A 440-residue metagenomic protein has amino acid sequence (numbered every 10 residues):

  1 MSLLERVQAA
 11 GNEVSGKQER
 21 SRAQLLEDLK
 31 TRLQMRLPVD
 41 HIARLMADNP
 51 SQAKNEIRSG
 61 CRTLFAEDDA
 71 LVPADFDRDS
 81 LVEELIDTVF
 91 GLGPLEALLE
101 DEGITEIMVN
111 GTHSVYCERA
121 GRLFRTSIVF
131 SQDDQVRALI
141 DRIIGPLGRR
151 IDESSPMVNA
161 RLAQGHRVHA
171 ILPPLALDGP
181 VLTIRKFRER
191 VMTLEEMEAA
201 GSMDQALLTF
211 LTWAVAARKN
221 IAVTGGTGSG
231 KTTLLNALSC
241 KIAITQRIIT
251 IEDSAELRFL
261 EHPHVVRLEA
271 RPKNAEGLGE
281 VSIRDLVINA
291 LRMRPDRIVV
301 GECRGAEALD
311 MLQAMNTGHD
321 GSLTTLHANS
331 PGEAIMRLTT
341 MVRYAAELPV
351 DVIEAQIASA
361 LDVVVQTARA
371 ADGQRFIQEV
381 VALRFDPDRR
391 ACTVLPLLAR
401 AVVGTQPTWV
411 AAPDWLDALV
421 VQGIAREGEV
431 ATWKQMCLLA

Functional and structural regions predicted by a protein language model:
M1-F124: N-terminal anchoring/assembly modules that precede and organize ATP-driven motor systems
D101, V109, S114-A217: P-loop NTP-binding catalytic core
R188-A199, C240-I288, A334-L338: P-loop NTPase switch/communication element
V223: Hydrophobic anchor at the beta1->P-loop junction of P-loop NTPases
K231: Conserved lysine of the Walker
E252, R258-L260, V266, A290-F385: Conserved P-loop NTPase nucleotide-binding/switch module
D372-A440: NTP-binding/hydrolysis catalytic cores, primarily Walker-type P-loop NTPases
